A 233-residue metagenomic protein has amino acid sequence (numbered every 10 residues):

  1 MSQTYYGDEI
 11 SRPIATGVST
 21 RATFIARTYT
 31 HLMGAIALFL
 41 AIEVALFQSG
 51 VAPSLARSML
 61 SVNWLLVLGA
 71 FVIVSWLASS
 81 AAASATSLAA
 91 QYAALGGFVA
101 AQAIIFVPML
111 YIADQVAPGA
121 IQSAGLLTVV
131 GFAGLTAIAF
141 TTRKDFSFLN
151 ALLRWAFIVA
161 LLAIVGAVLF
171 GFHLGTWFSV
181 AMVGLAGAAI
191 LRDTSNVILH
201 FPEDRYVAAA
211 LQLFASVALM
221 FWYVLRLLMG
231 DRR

Functional and structural regions predicted by a protein language model:
M1-R233: A hydrophobic alpha-helical transmembrane-helix feature that marks the membrane cores and membrane-interface segments
